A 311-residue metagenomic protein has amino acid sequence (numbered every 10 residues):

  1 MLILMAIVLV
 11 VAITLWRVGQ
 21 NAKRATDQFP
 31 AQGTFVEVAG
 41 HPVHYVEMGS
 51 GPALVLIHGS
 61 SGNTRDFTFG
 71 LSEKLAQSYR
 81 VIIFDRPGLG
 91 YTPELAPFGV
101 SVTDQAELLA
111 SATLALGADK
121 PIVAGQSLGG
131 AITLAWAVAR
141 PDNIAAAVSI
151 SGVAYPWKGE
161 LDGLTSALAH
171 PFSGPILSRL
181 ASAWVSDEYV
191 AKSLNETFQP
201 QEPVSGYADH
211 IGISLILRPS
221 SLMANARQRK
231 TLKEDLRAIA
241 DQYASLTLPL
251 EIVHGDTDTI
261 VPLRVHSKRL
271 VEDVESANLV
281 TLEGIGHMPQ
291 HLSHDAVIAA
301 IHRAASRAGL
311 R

Functional and structural regions predicted by a protein language model:
M1-A53, Q77-Y79, D119, S306-R311: Alpha/beta-hydrolase fold catalytic core
K23-R24, G159-L161, S182-S245: Conserved alpha/beta-hydrolase catalytic His-Asp/Glu region
V46-M48, I83-A124: Active-site loop/oxyanion-hole signature of alpha/beta-hydrolase fold enzymes
M48-Y91: Conserved HGGG/HGGXW glycine-rich cap/lid loop of the alpha/beta-hydrolase fold
A147-S178: Flexible "cap/lid" loop of the alpha/beta hydrolase fold
L246, I252-H254: Short beta-strand/loop motif that positions the catalytic acidic residue of the alpha/beta-hydrolase fold
T257-V261: Acidic catalytic loop of the alpha/beta-hydrolase fold
A277-R311: Catalytic active-site module of serine/aspartate enzymes centered on a nucleophile-bearing elbow/loop
